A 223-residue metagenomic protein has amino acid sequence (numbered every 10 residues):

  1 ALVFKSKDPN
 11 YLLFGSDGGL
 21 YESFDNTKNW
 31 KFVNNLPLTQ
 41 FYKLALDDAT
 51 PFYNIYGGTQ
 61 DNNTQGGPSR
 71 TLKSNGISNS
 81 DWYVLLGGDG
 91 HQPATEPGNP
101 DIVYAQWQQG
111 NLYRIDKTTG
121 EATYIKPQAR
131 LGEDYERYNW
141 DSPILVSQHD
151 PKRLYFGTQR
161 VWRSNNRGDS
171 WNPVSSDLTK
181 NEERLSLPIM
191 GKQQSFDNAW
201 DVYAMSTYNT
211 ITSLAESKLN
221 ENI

Functional and structural regions predicted by a protein language model:
A1-I223: Beta-propeller blade termini and top-face loops
